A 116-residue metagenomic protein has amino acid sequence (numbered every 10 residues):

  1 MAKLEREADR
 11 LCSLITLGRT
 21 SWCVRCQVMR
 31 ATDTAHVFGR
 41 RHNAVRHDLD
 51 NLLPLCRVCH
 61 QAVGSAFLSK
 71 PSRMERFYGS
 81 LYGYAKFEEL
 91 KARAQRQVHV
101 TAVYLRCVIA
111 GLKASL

Functional and structural regions predicted by a protein language model:
M1-L11, G111-L116: Arg/Lys-rich, low-complexity, intrinsically disordered N-terminal tails that contact nucleic acids
R6-D33, C56-V58: Short cysteine-rich loop/turn motifs with clustered Cys
A8, C12, K70, M74 (+3 more regions): Alpha-helical structural motif
V24-P54, V63, S72: Histidine-centered nuclease catalytic patch
R41-R57, R76-A92: Short microdomains enriched in Cys/His and/or Lys/Arg
H60-Y78: Inner-leaflet juxtamembrane helices
F87-L116: Short flanking/linker segments adjacent to small metal-binding domains or redox-active Cys/His motifs
